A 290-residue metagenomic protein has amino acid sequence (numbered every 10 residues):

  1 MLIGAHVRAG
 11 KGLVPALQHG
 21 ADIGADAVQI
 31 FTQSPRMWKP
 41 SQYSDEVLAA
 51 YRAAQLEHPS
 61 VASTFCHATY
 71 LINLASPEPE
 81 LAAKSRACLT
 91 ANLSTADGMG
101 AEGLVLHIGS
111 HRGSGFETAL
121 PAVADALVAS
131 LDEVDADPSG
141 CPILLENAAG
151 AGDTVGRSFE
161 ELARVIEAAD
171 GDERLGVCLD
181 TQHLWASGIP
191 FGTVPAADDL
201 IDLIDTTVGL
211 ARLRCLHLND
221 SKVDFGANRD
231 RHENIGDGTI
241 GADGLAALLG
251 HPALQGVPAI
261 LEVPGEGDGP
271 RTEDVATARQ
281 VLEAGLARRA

Functional and structural regions predicted by a protein language model:
M1-A68, I72, S76-L93, A284-A290: N-terminal pre-domain/capping segments
H6-G10, Q33-P35, A68-L71, G109-H111 (+4 more regions): Active-site beta-loop-alpha junctions enriched in small/polar residues
L13, L48, S85, L89 (+8 more regions): Aromatic/hydrophobic pocket-lining residues that form the small-molecule binding cavity in soluble enzyme cores
Q18-G24, Y43-F65, N92-G100, V128-S139 (+3 more regions): Acidic (Asp/Glu)-rich catalytic clusters
G20, H67, S85, A96 (+5 more regions): Conserved, mostly hydrophobic/aromatic
P40, S44-V47, E78-L81, S85 (+6 more regions): Residue-level preference for long, well-ordered alpha-helices that form the structural scaffold of enzyme catalytic
L74-G176: Active-site acidic/histidine proton-transfer and metal-coordination neighborhood in alpha/beta enzyme cores
A163-A290: Histidine-acidic metal/acid-base catalytic patches
